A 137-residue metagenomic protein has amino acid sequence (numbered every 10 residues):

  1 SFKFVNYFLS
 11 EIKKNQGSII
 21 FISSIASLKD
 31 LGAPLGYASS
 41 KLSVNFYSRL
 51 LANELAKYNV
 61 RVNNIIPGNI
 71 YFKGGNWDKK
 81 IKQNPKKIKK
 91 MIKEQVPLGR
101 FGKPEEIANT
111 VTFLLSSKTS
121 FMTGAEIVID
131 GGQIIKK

Functional and structural regions predicted by a protein language model:
S1-K14, A52-N53, K57, S116: Amphipathic alpha-helical dimer-interface segment in Rossmann-like NAD(P)H-dependent oxidoreductases
V5, S40, S48: Active-site helix of classical SDR
S24: Residue(s) in the substrate-gating loop at a strand-loop-helix junction that position the organic substrate next
K29, T112, T123-K137: Short C-terminal tail/terminal secondary-structure segment of NAD(P)H-dependent dehydrogenase/reductase domains
K29-L35, K57, G99, S117: Active-site loop immediately N-terminal to the catalytic Tyr-X3-Lys motif of short-chain dehydrogenase/reductase
D30-S39, L50, G75: Active-site loop-to-helix junction immediately N-terminal to the catalytic Tyr of the SDR YXXXK motif in Rossmann-fold
A56, R61, M122-G124: Short, small/polar-rich loop/turn modules that mediate ligand/substrate recognition or access, typified
K57, G68-Q95, K136: A glycine/serine/threonine-rich, flexible loop-to-helix segment that serves as the NAD(P) cofactor-binding "lid"
